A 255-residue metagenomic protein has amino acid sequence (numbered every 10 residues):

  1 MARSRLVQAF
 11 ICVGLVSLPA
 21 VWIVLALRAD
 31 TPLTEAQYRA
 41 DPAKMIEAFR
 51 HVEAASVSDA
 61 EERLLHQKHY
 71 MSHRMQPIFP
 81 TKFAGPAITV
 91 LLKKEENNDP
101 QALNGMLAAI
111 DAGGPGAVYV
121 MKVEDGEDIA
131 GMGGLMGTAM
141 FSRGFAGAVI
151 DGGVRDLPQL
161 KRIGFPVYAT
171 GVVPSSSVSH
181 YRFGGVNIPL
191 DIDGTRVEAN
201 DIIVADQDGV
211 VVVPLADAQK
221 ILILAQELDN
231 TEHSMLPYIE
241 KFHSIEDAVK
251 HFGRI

Functional and structural regions predicted by a protein language model:
M1-S4, V24, M140: General helical secondary-structure elements
A2-V13: N-terminal Sec-pathway targeting helices
C12-V21: Hydrophobic membrane-insertion alpha-helices, especially the h-region of bacterial N-terminal signal peptides
W22-D30: Signal peptide processing junction and immediate N-terminal pro/mature segment of secreted/exported proteins
D30-A199, V213-H243, D247-I255: Feature captures the catalytic cores and cofactor-binding loops of soluble hydro-lyases/lyases that act on carboxylate
N200-D201, D206: Conserved PDZ fold ligand-binding element
G209-V211: Channel- or pocket-lining gating/hinge segments that regulate access to a cavity or pore
